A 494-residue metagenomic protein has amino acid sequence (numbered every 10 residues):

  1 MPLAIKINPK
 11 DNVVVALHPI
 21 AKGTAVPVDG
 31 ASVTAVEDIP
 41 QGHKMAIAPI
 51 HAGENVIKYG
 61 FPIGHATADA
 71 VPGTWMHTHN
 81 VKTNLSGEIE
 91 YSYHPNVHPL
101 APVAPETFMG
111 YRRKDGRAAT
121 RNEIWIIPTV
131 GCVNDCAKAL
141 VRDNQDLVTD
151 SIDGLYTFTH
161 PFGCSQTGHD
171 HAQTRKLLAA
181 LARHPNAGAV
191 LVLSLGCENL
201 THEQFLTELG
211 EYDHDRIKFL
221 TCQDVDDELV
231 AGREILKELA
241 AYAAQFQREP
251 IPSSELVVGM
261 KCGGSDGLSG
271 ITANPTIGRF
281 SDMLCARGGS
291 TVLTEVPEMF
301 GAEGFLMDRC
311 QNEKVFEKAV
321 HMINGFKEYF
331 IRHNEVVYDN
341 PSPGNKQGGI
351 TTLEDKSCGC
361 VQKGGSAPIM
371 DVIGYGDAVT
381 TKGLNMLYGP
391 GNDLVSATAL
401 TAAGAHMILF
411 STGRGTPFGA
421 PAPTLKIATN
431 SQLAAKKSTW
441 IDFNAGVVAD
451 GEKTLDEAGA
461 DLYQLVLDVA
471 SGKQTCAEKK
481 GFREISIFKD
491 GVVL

Functional and structural regions predicted by a protein language model:
M1-M407, R414-L494: Metallocofactor- and cofactor-centric catalytic cores in central/energy metabolism, strongly enriched
